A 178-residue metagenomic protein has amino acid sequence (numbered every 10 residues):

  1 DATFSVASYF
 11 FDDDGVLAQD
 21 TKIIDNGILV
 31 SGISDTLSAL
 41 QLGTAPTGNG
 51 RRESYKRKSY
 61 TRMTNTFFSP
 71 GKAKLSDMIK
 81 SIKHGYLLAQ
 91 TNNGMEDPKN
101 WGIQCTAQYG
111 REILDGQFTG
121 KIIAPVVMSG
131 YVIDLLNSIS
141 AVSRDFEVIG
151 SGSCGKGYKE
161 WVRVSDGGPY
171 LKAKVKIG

Functional and structural regions predicted by a protein language model:
D1-G178: N-terminal small-residue-enriched
